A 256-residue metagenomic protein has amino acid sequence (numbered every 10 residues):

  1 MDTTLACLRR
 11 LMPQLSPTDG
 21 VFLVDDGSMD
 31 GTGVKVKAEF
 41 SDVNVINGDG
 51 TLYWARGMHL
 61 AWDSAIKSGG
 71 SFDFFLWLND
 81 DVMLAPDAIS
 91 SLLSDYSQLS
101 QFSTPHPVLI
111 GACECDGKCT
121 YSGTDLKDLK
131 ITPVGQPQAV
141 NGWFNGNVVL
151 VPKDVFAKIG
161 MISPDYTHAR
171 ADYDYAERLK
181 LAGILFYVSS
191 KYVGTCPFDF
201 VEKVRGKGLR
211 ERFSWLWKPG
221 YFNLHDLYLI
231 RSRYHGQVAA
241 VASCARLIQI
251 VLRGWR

Functional and structural regions predicted by a protein language model:
R9-T18: Short, acidic, metal-binding catalytic loop of nucleotide-sugar glycosyltransferases
D25-V34: A conserved acidic beta->alpha catalytic loop
G48-S68: Glycine-rich, basic loop-to-helix element that forms the pyrophosphate-binding segment of sugar-nucleotide handling
S71-M83: Short beta-strand-to-loop acidic/aromatic patch adjacent to the donor-nucleotide binding site
P107-Y121: Short beta-strand-to-loop element that shapes/binds the nucleotide-sugar donor at the catalytic cleft/hinge
I131-V151, W215: A recurrent flexible, glycine/aromatic-enriched loop bordering the glycosyltransferase active site that acts as
V149-V151, V155-G160, D165-Y192: A short, conserved alpha-helix in the catalytic core of glycosyltransferases
V201-R256: Non-catalytic, C-terminal membrane-associated alpha-helical segments of glycosyltransferases
